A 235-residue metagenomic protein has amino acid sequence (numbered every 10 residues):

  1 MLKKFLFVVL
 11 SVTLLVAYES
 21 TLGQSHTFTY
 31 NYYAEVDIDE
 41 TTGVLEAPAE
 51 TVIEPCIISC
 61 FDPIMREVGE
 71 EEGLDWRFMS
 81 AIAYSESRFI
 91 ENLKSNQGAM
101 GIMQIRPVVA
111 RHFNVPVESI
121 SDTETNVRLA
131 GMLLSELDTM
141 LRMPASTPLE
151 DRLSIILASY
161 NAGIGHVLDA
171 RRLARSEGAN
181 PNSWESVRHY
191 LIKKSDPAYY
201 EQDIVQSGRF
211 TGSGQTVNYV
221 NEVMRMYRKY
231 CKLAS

Functional and structural regions predicted by a protein language model:
L2-V36, E72, R111, V115-T125 (+2 more regions): Non-catalytic cell-wall polysaccharide-engagement segments
D37-E91, E124-V127, M140-T147, S235: Export/targeting segments at the very N-terminus of extracytoplasmic proteins
F78, G101, R152-I155: Amphipathic alpha-helical recognition patches that constitute DNA-binding helices
R88, Q97-M100, P107-V109, S121-R128: Acidic/His-rich structured neighborhood in mature extracellular/periplasmic domains
L93-H112, S176, W184-E185: Short, surface-exposed glycine/acidic/tryptophan-bearing loops
